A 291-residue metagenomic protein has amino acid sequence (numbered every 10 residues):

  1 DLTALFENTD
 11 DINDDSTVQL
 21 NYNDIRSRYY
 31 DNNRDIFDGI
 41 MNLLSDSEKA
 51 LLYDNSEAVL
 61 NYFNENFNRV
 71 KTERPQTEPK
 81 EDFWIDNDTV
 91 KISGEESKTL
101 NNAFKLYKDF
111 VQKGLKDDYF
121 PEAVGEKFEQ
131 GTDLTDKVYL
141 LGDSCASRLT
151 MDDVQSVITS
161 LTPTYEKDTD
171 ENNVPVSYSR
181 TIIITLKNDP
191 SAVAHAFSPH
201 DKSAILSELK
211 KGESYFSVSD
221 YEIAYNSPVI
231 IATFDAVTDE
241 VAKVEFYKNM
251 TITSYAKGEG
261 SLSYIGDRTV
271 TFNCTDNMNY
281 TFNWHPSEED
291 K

Functional and structural regions predicted by a protein language model:
D1-K291: Subset-of-secretome marker
